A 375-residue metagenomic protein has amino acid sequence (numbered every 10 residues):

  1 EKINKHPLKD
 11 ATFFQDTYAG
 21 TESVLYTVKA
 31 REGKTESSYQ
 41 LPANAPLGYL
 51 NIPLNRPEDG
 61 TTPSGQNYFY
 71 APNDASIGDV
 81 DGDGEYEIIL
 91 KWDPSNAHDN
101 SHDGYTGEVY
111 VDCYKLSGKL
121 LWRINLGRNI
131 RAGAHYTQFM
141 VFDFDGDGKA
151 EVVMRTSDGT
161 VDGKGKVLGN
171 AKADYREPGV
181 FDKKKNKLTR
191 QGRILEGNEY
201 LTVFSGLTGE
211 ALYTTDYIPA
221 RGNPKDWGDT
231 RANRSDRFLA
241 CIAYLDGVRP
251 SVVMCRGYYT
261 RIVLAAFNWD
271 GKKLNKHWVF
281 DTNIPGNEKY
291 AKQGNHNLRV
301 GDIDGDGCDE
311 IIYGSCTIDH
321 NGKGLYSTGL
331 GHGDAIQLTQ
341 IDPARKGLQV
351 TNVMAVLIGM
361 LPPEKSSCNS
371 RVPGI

Functional and structural regions predicted by a protein language model:
E1-S23: Recognizes extended acidic, P/S/T-rich segments that occur within or adjacent to Ig-like beta-sandwich modules
R31-G48: Extracellular fibronectin type III
P53-D99: Beta-strand-rich domains and repeat architectures in extracellular enzymes and scaffolds, especially beta-propellers
N55-D74, G127-Q138, A220-L239, N283-L298 (+2 more regions): Repeat-based blade/solenoid architectures
N73-V80, T137-D145, K149-E151, L239-L245 (+2 more regions): Beta-propeller blade termini
G82-W92, G146-T156, D246-R256, G305-Y313 (+1 more regions): Acidic/hydrophobic-patterned starts of short beta strands in beta-sheet-rich repeat architectures
L90-E108, R155-L195, V252-M254: Short, conserved, GDST-rich strand-edge loop motifs in beta-rich repeat architectures
G107-S117, A173-R176, E196-L207, L264-D270 (+1 more regions): Beta-propeller blade signature
